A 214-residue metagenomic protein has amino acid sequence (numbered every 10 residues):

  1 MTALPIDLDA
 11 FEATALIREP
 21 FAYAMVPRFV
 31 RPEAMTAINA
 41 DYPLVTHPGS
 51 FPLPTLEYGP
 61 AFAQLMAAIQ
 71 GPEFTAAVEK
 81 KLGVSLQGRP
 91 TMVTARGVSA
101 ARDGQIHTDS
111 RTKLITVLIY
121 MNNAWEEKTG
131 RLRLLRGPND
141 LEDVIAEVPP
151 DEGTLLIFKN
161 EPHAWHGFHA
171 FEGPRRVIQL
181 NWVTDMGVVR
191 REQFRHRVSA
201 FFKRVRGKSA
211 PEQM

Functional and structural regions predicted by a protein language model:
M1-L16, Q193-M214: Fe(II)/2-oxoglutarate
A3-L82: Non-heme Fe(II)/2-oxoglutarate
Y58-A63, S99, S199-K203: Amphipathic alpha-helical surface "interface" segments used for docking/oligomerization or membrane association within
A67, T75-H196: Catalytic core of non-heme Fe(II) oxygenases with the double-stranded beta-helix
